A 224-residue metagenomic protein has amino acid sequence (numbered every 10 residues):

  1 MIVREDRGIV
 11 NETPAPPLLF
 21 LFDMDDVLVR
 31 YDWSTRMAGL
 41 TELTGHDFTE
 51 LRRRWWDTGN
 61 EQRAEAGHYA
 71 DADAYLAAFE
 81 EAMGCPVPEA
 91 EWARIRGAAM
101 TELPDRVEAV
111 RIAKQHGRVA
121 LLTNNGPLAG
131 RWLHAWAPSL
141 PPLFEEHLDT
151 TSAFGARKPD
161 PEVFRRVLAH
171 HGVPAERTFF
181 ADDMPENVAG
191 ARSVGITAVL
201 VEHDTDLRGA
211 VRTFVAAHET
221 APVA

Functional and structural regions predicted by a protein language model:
M1-P16, E219-A224: Actinobacteria-biased recognition of intrinsically disordered, low-complexity terminal regions
D6, E12-V107, Q115, G126 (+1 more regions): N-terminal helical cap/lid subdomain that shapes the substrate entry/recognition surface in HAD-like hydrolases
T13-P16, Q115-G117, H171-R177, H218: Glycine-rich phosphate-binding loop signature in dinucleotide/nucleotide-binding domains
D23-M24, L122, A181: Short hydrophobic segments within beta-strands
V29-Y31, L128-W132, R157-K158, V188-A189 (+1 more regions): Short catalytic/ligand-binding loop motif for oxyanion handling, primarily in non-cytosolic enzymes, centered on
R118-V119, T197: Residue-level detector of anion-binding/catalytic polar loops
P127-T178: Substrate-recognition "cap/lid" segment bordering the active-site pocket of phosphatases
A175-R212: Acidic, Mg2+-coordinating phosphoryl-transfer loop and its flanking beta/alpha structural elements, shared across
